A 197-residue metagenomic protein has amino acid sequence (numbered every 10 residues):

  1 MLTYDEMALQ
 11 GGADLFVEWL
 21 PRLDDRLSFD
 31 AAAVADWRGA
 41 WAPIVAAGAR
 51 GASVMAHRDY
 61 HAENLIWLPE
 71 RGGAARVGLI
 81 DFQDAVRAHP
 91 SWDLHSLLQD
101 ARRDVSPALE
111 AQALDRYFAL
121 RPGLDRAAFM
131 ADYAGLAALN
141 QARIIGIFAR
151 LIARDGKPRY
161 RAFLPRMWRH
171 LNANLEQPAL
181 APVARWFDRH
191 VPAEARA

Functional and structural regions predicted by a protein language model:
M1-H57, I66-I80, R166: ATP-dependent phospho-/nucleotidyl transfer catalytic cores
D5, F29-A33, F129-A131, G156-Y160: Residue-level recognition of alpha-helical structural elements
D14-D24, P90-L124, A138-D155, M167-N174: Active-site activation/catalytic loop segments of kinase-like enzymes and analogous catalytic loops in related
Y60: Hydrophobic HxD+1 residue recognition
D81-A85: Activation of the activation-loop gatekeeper triad in protein kinase-fold domains
L124-G135: Acidic, serine/threonine- and proline-rich low-complexity regulatory regions
G146-A197: ATP/Mg2+ or Mg2+-diphosphate-binding catalytic cores that bind nucleotide phosphates or diphosphates via glycine-rich
